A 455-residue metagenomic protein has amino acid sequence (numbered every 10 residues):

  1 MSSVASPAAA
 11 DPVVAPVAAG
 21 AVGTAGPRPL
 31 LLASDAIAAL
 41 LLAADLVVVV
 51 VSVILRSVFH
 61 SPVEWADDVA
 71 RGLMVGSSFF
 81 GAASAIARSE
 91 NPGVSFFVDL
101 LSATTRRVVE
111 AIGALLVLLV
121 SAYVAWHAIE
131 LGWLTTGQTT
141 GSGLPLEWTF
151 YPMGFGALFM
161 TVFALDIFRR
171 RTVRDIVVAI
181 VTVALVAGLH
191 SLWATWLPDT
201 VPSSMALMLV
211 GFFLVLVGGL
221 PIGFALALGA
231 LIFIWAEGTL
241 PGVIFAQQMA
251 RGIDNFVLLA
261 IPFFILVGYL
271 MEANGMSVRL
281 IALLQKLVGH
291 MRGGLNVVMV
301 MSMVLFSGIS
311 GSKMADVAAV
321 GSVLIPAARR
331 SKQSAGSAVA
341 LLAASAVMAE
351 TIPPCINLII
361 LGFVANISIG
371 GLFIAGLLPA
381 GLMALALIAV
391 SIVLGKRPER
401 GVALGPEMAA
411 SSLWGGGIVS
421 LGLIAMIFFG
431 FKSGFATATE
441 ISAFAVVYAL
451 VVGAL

Functional and structural regions predicted by a protein language model:
M1-T200: Alpha-helical transmembrane segments and membrane-interface helix-loop junctions in multi-pass membrane proteins
S2-V17, R174-L455: Alpha-helical transmembrane segments of multi-pass membrane transport proteins
